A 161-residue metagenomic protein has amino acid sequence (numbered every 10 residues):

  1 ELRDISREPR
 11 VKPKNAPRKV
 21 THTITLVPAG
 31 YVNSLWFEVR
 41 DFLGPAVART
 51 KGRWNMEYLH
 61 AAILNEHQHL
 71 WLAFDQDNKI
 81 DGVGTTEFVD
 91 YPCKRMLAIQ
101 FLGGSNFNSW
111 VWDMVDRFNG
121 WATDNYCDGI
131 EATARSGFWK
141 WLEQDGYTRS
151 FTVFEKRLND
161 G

Functional and structural regions predicted by a protein language model:
L2, P9, P13, A132-S136 (+1 more regions): Active-site/acyl-donor-binding loops of N-acyltransferases
I5-W54: Short amphipathic alpha-helix that is part of the acyltransferase structural core
A16-R18, I63-N65, N78, Y91 (+2 more regions): A generic structural signal for short, solvent-exposed coil/turn residues that cap or connect secondary-structure
V39, Y58-H60, D90-C93: Extended interaction regions within the primary functional domain
A48-L70: Active-site rim helix/loop that mediates acceptor-substrate recognition in acyltransferases
N65-N108: Conserved donor-binding loop and adjoining core beta-sheet/short helix segment in diverse acyl/aminoacyl transferases
P92-D145: Acyl-donor binding region in acyl/amide transferases
